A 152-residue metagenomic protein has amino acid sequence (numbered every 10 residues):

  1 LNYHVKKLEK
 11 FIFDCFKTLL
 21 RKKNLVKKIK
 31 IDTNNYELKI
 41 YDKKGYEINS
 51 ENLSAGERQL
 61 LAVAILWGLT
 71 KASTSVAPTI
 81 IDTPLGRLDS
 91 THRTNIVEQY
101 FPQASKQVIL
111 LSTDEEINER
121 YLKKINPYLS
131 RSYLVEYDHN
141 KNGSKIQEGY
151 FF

Functional and structural regions predicted by a protein language model:
L1-R21: Charged, surface-exposed helical/loop "interaction arms" that form contiguous linear patches used for dimerization
Y3, L20-K43, I81: Long, charged, glycine-rich C-terminal linkers/tails
V5-K6, L38-I65, P84-S90: Conserved ABC ATPase signature
C15, A55-I80: GG-anchored amphipathic helix commonly corresponding to the ABC/SMC/Rad50 NBD signature/C-loop
N24, I31-Y36, A64, T83-D89 (+2 more regions): Eukaryotic, compositionally biased intrinsically disordered regions
L53, L69-T74, Y100-A104, N126: Conserved catalytic network of the ASCE P-loop NTPase/AAA+ motor domain
S75-V76, L88-I96: Conserved D-loop/post-Walker B switch-helix segment of ABC ATPase nucleotide-binding domains
T94-F152: C-terminal lobe/lid and adjacent interdomain/linker elements of RecA-like ASCE P-loop ATPase modules
